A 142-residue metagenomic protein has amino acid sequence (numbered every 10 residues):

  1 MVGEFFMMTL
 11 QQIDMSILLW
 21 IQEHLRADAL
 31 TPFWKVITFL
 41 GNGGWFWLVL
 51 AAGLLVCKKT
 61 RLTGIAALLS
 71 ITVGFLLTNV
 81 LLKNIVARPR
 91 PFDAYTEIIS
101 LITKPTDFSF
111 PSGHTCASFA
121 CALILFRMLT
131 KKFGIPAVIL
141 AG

Functional and structural regions predicted by a protein language model:
M1-W45, N79-D107: N-terminal transmembrane-helix/juxtamembrane module of multi-pass inner/ER membrane proteins
A29-L30, G44, K59-G64, L129-P136: Membrane-helix interface segments
L50, I98-G142: Membrane-embedded catalytic cores of phosphoryl/pyrophosphoryl-handling enzymes
L50-T78: Interfacial segments of alpha-helical transmembrane regions
L54, T78, L82-A87, F126 (+1 more regions): Membrane-water interface at transmembrane helix exits
V56-K59, V73-F75, R88-Y95, A120-C121: Short alpha-helical linear motifs
L69-I85, G134-G142: Small-polar-interrupted transmembrane alpha-helices in polytopic inner-membrane proteins
